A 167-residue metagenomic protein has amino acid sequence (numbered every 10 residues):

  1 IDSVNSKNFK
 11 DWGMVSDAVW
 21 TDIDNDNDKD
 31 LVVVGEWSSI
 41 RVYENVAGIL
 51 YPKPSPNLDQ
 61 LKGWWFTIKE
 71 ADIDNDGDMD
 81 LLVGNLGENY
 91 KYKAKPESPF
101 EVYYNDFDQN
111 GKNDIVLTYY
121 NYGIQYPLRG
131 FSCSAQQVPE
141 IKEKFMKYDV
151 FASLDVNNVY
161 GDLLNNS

Functional and structural regions predicted by a protein language model:
I1-G13, Y43-G63, K95, Y103-S167: Blade-edge motifs of beta-propeller repeat domains
V15-I23, W65-N75, G84, Y103-N105: Beta-propeller blade termini
D26, D30, D76, D80 (+1 more regions): Acidic carboxylate motifs that coordinate Ca2+ or other divalent cations, activating on Asp/Glu
D30-G35, L81-N85, I115: Hydrophobic beta-strand segments that make up the repeating blades of beta-propeller and related beta-repeat
V33, D59, Y90-P96: Short consensus segments that form the blades of beta-propeller domains, in both extracellular/periplasmic
E36, S55, A71: Oxyanion-binding/catalytic loops of NTP- or PPi-dependent enzymes
S38-I40: Loop/turn residues immediately N-terminal
